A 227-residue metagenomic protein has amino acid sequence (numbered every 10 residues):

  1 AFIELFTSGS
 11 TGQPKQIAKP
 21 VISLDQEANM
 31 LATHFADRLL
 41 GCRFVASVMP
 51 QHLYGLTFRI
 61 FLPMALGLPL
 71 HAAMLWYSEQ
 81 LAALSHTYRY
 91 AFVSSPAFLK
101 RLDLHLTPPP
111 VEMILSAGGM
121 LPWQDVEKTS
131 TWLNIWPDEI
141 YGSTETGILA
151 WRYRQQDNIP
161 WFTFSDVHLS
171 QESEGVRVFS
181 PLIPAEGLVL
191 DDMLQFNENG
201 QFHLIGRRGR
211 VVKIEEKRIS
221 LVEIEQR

Functional and structural regions predicted by a protein language model:
A1-F6, D37-R43: Conserved pre-ATP/AMP-binding loop-to-beta segment of ANL
E4-I17, T144-E145: Conserved adenylation A10 loop of the ANL superfamily
T7-S10, F44, L56, F92 (+3 more regions): Conserved S/T- and glycine-rich ATP-binding loop of Class I adenylate-forming
S10, G118, G142, D192 (+1 more regions): Active-site glycine-centered loops adjacent to acidic/histidine catalytic or metal-binding residues that shape
A18-H34, R43-R101, D138: AMP-binding/adenylate-forming
L104-D157: Gly/Ser/Thr-rich phosphate-binding loop
F162, D166-V189, N197-N199: Conserved beta-loop-beta connector loops within the AMP-binding
E186, D191-R227: AMP-binding/adenylate-forming catalytic core of the ANL superfamily
